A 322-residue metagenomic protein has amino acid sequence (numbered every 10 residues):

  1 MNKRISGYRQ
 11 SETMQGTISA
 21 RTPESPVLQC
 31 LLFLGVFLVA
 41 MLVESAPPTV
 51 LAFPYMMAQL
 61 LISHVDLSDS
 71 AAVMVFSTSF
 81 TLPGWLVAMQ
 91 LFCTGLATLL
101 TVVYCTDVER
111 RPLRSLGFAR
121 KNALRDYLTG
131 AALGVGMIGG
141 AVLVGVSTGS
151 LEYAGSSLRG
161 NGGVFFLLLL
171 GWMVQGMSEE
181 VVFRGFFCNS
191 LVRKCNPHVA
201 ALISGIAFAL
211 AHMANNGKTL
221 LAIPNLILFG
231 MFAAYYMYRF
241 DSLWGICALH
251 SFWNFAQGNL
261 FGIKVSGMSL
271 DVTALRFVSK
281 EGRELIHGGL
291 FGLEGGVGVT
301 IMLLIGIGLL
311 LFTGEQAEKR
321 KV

Functional and structural regions predicted by a protein language model:
M1-P112, G258-V322: N-terminal, membrane-interfacial amphipathic/helix-forming hydrophobic leader that caps and precedes the first
T17, S178-I203, Y235-S242: Membrane-interface helix/loop boundary segments of multi-pass membrane proteins
V27-G35, V87-A88, Y127-A132, F165-F166 (+4 more regions): Hydrophobic alpha-helical transmembrane segments
T49-A88, T106-V181, C188-K194: Juxtamembrane helix-loop-helix connectors linking adjacent transmembrane helices in multi-pass membrane enzymes
F92-L96, G162-L169, P224-L228, I301: Membrane-embedded alpha-helical segments of multi-pass membrane proteins, especially the transmembrane helices
I138-A141, W172-M173, N196-M213, L226-M231: Small-polar-interrupted transmembrane alpha-helices in polytopic inner-membrane proteins
S150-L158, A211-L220: Membrane-interface helix caps and helix-loop-helix hairpins in membrane proteins
A222-L285: Functionally important transmembrane alpha-helices
